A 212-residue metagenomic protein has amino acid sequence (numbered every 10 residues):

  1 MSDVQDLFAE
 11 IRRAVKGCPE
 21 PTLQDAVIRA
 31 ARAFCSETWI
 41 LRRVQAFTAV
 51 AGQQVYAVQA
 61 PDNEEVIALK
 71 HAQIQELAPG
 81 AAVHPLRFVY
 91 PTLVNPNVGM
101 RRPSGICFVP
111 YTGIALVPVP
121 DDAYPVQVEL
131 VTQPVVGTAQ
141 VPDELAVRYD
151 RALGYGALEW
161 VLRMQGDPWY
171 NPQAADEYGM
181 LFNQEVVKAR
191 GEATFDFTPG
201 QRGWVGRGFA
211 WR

Functional and structural regions predicted by a protein language model:
M1-R212: Glycine-enriched, solvent-exposed interface loops adjoining structured elements
